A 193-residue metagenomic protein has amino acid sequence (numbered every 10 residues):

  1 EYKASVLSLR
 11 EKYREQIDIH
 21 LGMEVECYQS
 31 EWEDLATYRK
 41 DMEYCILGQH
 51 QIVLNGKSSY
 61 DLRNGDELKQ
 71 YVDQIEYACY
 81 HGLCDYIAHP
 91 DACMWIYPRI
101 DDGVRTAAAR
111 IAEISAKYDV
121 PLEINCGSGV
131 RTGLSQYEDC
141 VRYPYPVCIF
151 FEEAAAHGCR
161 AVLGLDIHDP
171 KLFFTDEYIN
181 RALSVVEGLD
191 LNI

Functional and structural regions predicted by a protein language model:
E1-Y118, E123: Extended substrate/RNA-proximal surfaces in nucleic-acid metabolism proteins
M94-W95, R99-I193: Charged catalytic cores and adjacent phosphate/nucleic-acid-binding surfaces used for phosphate/nucleic-acid chemistry
